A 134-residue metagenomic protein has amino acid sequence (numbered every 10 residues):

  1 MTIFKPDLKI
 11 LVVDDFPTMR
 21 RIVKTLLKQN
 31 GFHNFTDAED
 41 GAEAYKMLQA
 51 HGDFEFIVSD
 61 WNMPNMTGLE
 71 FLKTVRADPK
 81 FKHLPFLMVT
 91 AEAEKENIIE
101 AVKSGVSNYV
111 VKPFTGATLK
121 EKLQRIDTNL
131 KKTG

Functional and structural regions predicted by a protein language model:
P17-T36: Two-component/phosphorelay signaling modules centered on CheY-like receiver
K24, E70, A93-N108: Alpha4 helix (beta4-alpha4-beta5 surface) of REC/receiver domains from two-component response regulators
D37-K46, G68: Helix N-cap/capping motif at the beta->alpha junctions
K46, L69-K82: Short amphipathic alpha-helix used as the core "switch/output" element in two-component signaling
G52-V58: Active-site beta3 strand of CheY-like receiver
D60, T90: Active-site residues of response regulator receiver
M63: Receiver (REC) domain active-site loop signature in two-component systems and cognate sites in sensor histidine kinases
F114-L123: C-terminal output helix
